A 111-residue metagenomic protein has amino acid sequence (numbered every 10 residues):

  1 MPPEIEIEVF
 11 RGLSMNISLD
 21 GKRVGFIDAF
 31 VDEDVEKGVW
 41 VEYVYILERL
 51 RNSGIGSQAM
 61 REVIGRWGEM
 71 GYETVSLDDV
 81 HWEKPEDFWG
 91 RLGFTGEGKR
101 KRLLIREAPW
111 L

Functional and structural regions predicted by a protein language model:
M1-G38, E42, R66: Acetyl-CoA-dependent GNAT
M15-N16, K84, G90, G96: Preference for well-ordered, secondary-structure-rich cores of eukaryotic proteins
F26, S57, E97-K99: Residue-level detector of high-confidence beta-strand sites
V44-N52: A short, internal acetyl-CoA/4′-phosphopantetheine-binding micro-motif in the GNAT/acyltransferase core
N52-G65, R91: Conserved acetyl-CoA-binding loop-helix of GNAT-fold acetyltransferases
S76-E86: Conserved beta-strand-loop-alpha-helix junction that forms the acyl-donor binding cleft
D78, G90, T95-P109: Conserved catalytic-core motifs of GNAT/GCN5-like acyltransferases
